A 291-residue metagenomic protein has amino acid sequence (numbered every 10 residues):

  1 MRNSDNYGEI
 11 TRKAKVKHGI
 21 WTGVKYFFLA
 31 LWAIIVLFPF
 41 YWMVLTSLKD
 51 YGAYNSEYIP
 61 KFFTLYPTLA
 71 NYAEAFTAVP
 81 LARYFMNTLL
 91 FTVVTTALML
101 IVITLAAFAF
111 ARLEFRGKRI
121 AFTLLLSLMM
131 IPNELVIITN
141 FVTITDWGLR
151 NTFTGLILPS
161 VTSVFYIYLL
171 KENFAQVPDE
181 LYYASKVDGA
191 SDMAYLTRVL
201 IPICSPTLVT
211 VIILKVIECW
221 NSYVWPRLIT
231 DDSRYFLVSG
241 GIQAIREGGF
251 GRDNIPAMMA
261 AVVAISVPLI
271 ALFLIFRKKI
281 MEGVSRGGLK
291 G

Functional and structural regions predicted by a protein language model:
R2-K17, W21-G291: A structural signal for multi-pass alpha-helical bundles of membrane permease subunits that mediate small-molecule
